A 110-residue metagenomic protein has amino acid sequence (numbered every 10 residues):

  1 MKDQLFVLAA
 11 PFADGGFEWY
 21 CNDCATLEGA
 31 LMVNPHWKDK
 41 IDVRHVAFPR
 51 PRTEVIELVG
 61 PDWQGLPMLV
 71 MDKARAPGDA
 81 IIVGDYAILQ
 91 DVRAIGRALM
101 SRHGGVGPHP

Functional and structural regions predicted by a protein language model:
M1-P110: GST-like domain detector, emphasizing the conserved glutathione-binding G-site in the N-terminal thioredoxin-like
